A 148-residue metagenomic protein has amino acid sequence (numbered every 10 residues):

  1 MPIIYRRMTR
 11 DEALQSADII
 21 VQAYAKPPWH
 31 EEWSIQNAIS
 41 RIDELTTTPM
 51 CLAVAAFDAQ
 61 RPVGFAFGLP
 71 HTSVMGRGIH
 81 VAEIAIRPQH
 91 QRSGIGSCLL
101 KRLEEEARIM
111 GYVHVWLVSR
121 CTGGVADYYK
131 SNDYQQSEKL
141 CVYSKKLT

Functional and structural regions predicted by a protein language model:
P2-D18: A short beta-loop-alpha structural element at the N-terminal edge of CoA-dependent acyl/N-acetyltransferase catalytic
R10, V21-D43: Conserved GNAT-fold acetyl-CoA-binding loop/helix
D43-A55: A short helix-loop-beta-strand connector motif used in the catalytic cores of GNAT acetyltransferases and, in some
A55, R61-P70, H80, A85: Conserved beta-strand in the GNAT
H71-V81, Q91, S137-K139: A conserved beta-turn-beta hairpin within the catalytic core of GNAT-like acetyltransferases that forms part
I86, R92-E105, S131: Conserved acetyl-CoA-binding loop-helix of GNAT-fold acetyltransferases
S97, I109, C121-K139, K145: Conserved active-site alpha-helix within GNAT-family acetyltransferase domains
L100, A107-R120: Conserved GNAT acetyl-CoA-binding A-motif
